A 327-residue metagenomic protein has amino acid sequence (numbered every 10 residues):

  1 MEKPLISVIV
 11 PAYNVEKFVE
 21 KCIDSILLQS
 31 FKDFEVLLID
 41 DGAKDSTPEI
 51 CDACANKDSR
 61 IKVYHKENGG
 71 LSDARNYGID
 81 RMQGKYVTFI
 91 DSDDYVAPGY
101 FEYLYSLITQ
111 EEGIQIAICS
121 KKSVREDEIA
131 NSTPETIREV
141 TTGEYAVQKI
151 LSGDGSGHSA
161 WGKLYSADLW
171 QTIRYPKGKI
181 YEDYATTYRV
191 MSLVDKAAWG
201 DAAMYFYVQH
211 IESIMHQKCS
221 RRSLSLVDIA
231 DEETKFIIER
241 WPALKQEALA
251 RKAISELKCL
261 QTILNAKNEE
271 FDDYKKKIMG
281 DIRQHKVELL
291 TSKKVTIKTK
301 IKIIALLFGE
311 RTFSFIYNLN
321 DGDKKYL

Functional and structural regions predicted by a protein language model:
M1-I229: Nucleotide-sugar donor-binding/catalytic module of glycosyltransferases that assemble extracellular/cell-envelope
I50, Y145-K149, A243, E270-D273 (+2 more regions): Exposed alpha-helical structural elements
S72, A160, L249, I297-T299: Short alpha-helical segments used as structural interaction elements across diverse proteins
M204-H210, Q217-L244, K258-V287: Catalytic core of nucleotide-sugar-dependent glycosyltransferases
A243-R251: All-alpha amphipathic helical-bundle segments outside canonical DNA-binding/catalytic cores that form hydrophobic
A253-L257: TPR repeat positional signature
K267-L327: Membrane-interface aromatic/basic loop that binds lipid-linked glycans or pyrophosphate carriers, typified by
